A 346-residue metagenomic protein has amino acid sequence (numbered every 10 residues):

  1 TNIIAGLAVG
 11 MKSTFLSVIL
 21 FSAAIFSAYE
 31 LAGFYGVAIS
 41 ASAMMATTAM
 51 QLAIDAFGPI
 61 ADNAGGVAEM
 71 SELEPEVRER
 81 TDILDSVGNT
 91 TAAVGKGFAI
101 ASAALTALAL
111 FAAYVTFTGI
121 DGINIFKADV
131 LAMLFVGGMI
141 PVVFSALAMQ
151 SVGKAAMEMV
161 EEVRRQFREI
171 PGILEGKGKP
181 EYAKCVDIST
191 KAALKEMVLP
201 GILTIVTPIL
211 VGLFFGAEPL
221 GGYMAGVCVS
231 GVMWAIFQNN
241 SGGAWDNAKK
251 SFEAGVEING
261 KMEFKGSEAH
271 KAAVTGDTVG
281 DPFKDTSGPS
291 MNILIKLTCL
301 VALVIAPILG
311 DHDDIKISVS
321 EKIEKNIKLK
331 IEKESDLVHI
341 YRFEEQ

Functional and structural regions predicted by a protein language model:
T1-E324: Hydrophobic packing and interface segments
I317-Q346: Short linear regulatory motifs and low-complexity interaction segments
